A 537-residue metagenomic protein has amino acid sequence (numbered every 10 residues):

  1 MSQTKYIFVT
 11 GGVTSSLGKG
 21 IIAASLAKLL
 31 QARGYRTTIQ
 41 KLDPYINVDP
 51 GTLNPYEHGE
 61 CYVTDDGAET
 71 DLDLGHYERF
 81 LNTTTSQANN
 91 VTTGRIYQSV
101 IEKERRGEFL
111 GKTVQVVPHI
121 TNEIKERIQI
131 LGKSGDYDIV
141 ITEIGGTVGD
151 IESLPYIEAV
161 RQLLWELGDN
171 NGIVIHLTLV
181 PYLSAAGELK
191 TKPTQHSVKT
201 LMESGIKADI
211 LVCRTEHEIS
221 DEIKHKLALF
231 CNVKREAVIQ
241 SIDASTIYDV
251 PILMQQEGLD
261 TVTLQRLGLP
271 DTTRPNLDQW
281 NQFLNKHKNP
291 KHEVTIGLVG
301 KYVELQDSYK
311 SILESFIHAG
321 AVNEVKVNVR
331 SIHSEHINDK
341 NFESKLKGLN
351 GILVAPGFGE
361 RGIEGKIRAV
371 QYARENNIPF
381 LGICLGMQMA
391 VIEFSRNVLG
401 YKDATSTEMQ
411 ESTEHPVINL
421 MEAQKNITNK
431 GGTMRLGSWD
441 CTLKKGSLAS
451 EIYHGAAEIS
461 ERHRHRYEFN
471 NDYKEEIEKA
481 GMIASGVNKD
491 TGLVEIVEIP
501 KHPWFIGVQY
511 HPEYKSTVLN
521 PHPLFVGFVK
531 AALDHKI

Functional and structural regions predicted by a protein language model:
M1-N328, E335-G351, F358-G359, K366-Y372 (+3 more regions): Flexible phosphate-sensing "switch/lid" loops adjacent to ATP/NTP-binding sites across phosphate-transfer
G11, K41, T215, I242 (+12 more regions): Active-site proximal loops enriched in glycine and acidic residues that flank catalytic Cys/His/Asp and coordinate
L17-G20, A24-K28, A32-G34, K345-D440 (+2 more regions): Cysteine-nucleophile active-site neighborhood
T52-P55, K226, S395-V398, P500-H502: Short low-complexity, flexible loop/linker segments enriched in glycine and/or proline with clustered acidic
E57-D65, A244-Y248, V354, E375-L381 (+3 more regions): Short beta-alpha connecting loops at secondary-structure transitions that line or flank enzyme active sites
L110-T121, Y302, P356-I363, M434 (+3 more regions): Short acidic-aromatic active-site loops that bind/stabilize oxyanions
K286-P290, F342-S344, M409, K430-T433 (+2 more regions): Replace "in large, NTP-powered and nucleic-acid-processing enzymes" with "in large, NTP-powered factors and other
L436-D440, K444-I537: C-terminal and late-domain segments of enzyme folds
